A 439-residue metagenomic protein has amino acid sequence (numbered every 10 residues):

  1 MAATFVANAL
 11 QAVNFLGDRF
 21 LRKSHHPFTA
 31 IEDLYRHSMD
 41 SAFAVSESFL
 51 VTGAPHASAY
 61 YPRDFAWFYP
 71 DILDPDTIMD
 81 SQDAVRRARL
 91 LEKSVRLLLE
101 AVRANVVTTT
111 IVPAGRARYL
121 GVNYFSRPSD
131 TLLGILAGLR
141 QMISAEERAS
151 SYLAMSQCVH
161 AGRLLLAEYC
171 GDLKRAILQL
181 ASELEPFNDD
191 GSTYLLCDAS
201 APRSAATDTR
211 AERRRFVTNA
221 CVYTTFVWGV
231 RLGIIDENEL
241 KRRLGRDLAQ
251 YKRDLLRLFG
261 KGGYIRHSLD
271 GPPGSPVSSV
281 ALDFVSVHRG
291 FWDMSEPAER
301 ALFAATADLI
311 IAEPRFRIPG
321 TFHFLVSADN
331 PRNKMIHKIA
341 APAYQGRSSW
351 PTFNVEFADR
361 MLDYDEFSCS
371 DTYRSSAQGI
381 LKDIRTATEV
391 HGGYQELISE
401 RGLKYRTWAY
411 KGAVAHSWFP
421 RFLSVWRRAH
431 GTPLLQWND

Functional and structural regions predicted by a protein language model:
M1-A2: Universal eukaryotic N-terminal targeting presequences
N8, A12-Y60, K93-V122, Q179-R213 (+2 more regions): Extended glycan-interaction surfaces of carbohydrate-active proteins
S58-D189, N219, R347-Y364, R374-A377 (+2 more regions): Aromatic-rich carbohydrate-recognition surfaces in CAZymes
P62, D74, I78, A145-R148 (+4 more regions): Alpha-helix C-terminal capping/termination sites
D208-A220, T224: Flexible, acidic/His-enriched mid-domain "rim/lid" segments that flank
C221-K252: Active-site neighborhood of glycoside hydrolase catalytic domains
G233-R242, E296-R300, R360-S375, Q436-W437: Acidic, serine/threonine/proline-rich low-complexity intrinsically disordered regions
